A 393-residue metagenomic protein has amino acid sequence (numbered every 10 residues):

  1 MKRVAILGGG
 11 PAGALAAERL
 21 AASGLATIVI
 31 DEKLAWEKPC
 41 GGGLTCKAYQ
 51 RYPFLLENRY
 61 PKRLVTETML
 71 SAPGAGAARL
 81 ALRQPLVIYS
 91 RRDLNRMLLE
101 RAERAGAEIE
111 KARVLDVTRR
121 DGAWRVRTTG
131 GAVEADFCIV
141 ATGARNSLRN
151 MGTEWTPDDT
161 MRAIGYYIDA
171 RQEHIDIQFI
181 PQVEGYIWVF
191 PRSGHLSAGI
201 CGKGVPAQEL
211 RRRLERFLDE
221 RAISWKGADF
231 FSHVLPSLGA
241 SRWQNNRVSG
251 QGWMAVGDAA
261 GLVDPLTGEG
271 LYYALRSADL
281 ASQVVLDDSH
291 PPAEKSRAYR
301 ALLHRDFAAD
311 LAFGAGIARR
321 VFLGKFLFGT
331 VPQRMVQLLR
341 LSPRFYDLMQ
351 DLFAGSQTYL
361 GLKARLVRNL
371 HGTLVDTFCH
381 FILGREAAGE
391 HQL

Functional and structural regions predicted by a protein language model:
M1-G10: Beta1/beta-strand and adjacent pyrophosphate-binding region of the FAD-binding site in flavoprotein oxidoreductases
V4, L25-T27, C138, I175: Hydrophobic anchor at the start of a short beta-strand that flanks the dinucleotide cofactor-binding loop
G9, R101-A228, Q244, G261: Predominantly flavin-linked oxidoreductase catalytic cores and closely associated redox partners
G13-A14: N-terminal Rossmann-fold NAD(P) dinucleotide-binding loop
E18-C40: Glycine-rich FAD pyrophosphate-binding loop
L44-M97: A conserved beta-strand/loop capping segment in the N-terminal third of enzymes that catalyze redox or closely related
D116, A132, P206-V285, S289-R297: FAD/FMN-dependent oxidoreductases across multiple families
Q283-L393: C-terminal helical "tail/cap" subdomain of flavin- and related membrane-associated enzymes
